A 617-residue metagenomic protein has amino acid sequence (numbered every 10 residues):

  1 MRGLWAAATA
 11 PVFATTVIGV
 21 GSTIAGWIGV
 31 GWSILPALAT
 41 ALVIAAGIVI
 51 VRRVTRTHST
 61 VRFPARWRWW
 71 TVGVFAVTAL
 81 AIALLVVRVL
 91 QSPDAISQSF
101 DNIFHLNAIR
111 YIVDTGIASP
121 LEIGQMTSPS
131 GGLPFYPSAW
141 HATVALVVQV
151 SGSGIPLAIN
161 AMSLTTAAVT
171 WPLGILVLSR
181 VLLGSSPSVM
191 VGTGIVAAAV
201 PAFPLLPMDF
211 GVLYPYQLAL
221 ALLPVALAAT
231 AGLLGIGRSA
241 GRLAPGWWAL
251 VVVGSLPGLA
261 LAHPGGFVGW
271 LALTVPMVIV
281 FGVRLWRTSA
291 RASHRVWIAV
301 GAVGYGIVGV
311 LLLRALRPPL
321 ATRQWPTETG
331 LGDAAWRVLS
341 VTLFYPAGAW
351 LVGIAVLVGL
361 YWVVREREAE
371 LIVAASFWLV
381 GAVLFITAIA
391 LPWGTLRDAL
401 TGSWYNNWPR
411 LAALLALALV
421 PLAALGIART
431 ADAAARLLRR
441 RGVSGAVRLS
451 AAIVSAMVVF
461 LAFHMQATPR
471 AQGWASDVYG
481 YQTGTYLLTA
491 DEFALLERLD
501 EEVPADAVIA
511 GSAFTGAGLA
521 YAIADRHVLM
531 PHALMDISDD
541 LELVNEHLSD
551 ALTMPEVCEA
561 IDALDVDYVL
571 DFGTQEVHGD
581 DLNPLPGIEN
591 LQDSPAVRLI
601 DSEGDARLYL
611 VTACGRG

Functional and structural regions predicted by a protein language model:
M1-W67: Membrane-embedded, hydrophobic transmembrane alpha-helices
I28-L35, D94-Q98, L205-L218, R323-F344 (+3 more regions): Membrane-helix boundary/interfacial segments in multi-pass membrane proteins
A79-Q217, A221, S239, A475-Y486: Active-site lumenal/periplasmic loops and adjacent helix-entry segments of GT-C-fold, multi-pass membrane
G241-P264: Membrane-interface alpha helices of multi-pass inner-membrane proteins
W270-A302: Perimembrane helix-loop-helix junctions
V278-F281, W350-A375: Hydrophobic, aromatic-rich transmembrane alpha-helices and their immediate juxtamembrane boundary segments
G301-V308, L371, T430-T468: Signature aromatic-anchored transmembrane alpha helix within multi-pass, membrane-resident enzymes that catalyze glycan
H464-G617: Extracytoplasmic
